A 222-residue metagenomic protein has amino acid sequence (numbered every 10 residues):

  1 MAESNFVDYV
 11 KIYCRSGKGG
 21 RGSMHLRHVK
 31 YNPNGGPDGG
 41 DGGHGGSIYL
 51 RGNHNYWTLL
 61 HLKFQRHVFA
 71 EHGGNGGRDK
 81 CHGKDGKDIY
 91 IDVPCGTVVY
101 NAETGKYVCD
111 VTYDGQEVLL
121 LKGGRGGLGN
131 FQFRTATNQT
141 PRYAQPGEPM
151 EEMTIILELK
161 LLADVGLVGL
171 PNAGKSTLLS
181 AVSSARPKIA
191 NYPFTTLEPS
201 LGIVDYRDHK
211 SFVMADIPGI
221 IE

Functional and structural regions predicted by a protein language model:
A2-E222: Conserved G1/Walker A P-loop phosphate-binding module
